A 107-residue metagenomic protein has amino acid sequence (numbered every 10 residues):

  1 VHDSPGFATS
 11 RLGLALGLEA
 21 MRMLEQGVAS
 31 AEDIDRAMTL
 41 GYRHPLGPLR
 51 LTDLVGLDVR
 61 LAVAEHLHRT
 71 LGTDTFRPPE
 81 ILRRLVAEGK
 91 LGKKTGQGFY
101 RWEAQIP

Functional and structural regions predicted by a protein language model:
V1-F7, A15, M21, E25-Q26 (+1 more regions): NAD(P)-dependent Rossmann-like dehydrogenase/reductase catalytic/cofactor-binding core
L12: Conserved catalytic loops of nucleotide-sugar-dependent glycosyltransferases that act on lipid-linked
